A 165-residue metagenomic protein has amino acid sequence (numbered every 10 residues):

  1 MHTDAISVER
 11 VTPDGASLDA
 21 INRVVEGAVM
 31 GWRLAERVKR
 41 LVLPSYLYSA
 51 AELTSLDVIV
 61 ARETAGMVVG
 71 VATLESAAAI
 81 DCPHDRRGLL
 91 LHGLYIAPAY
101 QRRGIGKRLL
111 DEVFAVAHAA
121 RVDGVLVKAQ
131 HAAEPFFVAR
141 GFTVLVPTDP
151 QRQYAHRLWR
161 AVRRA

Functional and structural regions predicted by a protein language model:
I6-R23: A short beta-loop-alpha structural element at the N-terminal edge of CoA-dependent acyl/N-acetyltransferase catalytic
G15, V24-G93, A97, L110-D111: Acetyl-CoA-dependent GNAT
Y100, G104-E112: Conserved acetyl-CoA pyrophosphate-binding loop and the N-cap/start of the following alpha-helix in GNAT-like
A117-Q130: Conserved GNAT acetyl-CoA-binding A-motif
L126-K128, T143-R160: Conserved catalytic-core motifs of GNAT/GCN5-like acyltransferases
F137-V138, F142: Conserved active-site tyrosine of GNAT-family acetyltransferases
